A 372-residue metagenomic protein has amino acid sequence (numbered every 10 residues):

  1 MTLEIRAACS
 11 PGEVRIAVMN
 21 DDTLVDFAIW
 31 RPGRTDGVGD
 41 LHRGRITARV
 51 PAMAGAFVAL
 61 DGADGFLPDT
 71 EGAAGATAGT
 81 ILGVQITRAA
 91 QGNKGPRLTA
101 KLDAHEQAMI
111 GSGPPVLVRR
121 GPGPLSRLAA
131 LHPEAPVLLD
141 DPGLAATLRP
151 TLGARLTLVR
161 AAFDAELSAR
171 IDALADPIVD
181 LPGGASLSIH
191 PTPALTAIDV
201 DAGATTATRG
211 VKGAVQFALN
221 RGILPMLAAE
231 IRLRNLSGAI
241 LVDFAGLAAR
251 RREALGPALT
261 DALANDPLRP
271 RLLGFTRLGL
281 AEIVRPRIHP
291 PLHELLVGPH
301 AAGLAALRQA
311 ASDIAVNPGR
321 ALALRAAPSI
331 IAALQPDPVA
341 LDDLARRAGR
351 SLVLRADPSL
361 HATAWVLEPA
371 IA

Functional and structural regions predicted by a protein language model:
M1-D36, D40-R43, T47, I81 (+3 more regions): Extended, charged alpha/beta regions that create polyanion-binding interfaces
L3, A54-V58, A90-A100, E106 (+1 more regions): Conserved glycine-centered short motifs in functionally critical loops
S10, V50-P51, T77-A78, R127-E134 (+2 more regions): Flexible, charged surface loops at secondary-structure boundaries
A17-V18, A56-D61, F66-P68, Q85 (+2 more regions): Short, acidic/hydrophobic/Gly-rich beta-strand patch recurrent on exposed beta strands that often constitutes part
A28-G33, F57, A63-G75: Beta-strand/loop nucleic-acid-binding surfaces
P51, A63-G65, A146, P328-I330 (+1 more regions): Extended acidic low-complexity intrinsically disordered segments
D61-G62, T151-L152, A348: Short, structured coil segments at secondary-structure junctions
G65-A78, A89, N93, F244-A245: Alpha-helical multi-pass transmembrane bundles of energy-transducing inner-membrane proteins
